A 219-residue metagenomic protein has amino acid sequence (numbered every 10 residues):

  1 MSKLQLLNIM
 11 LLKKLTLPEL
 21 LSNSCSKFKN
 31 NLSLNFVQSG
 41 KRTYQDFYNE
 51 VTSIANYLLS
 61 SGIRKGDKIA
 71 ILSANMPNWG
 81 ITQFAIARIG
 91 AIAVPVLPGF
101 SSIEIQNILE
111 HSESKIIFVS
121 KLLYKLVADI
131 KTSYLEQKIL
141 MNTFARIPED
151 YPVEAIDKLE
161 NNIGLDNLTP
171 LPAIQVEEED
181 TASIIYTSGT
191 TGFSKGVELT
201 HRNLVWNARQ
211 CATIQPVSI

Functional and structural regions predicted by a protein language model:
L6-L15, P148-T181: Flexible, low-complexity linker/hinge segments
K13, S22, N30-M76, G80-F84 (+3 more regions): Conserved AMP-binding/adenylate-forming core of the ANL superfamily
L20, S60-S61, R88-E160: Structural core segment of the AMP-binding/adenylate-forming
N30, D166-Y186, F193, P216-I219: Conserved pre-ATP/AMP-binding loop-to-beta segment of ANL
T43-Q45, A182-R209: Conserved AMP-binding A3 loop
T52-N56, A74, E113, L122 (+2 more regions): Solvent-exposed alpha-helix faces
I69, I86, I117, T181 (+1 more regions): Conserved S/T- and glycine-rich ATP-binding loop of Class I adenylate-forming
V205-I219: Conserved AMP-binding/adenylation subdomain of ANL enzymes
